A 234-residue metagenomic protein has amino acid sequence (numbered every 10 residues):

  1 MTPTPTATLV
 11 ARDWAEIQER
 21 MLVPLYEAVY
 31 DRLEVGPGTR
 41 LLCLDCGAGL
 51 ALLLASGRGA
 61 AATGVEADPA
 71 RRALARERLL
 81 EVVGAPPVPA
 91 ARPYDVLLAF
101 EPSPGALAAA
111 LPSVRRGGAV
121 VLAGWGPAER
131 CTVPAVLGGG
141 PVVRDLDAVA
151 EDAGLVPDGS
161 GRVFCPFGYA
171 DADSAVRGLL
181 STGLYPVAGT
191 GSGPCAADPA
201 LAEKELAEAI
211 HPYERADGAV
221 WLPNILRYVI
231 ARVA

Functional and structural regions predicted by a protein language model:
M1-R12: N-terminal, positively charged/glycine-rich alpha-helical extensions of SAM-dependent methyltransferases
P3, A48-L50, V149-A234: Conserved Class I S-adenosyl-L-methionine
R20-T39: Conserved alpha-helix/loop element of class I SAM-dependent methyltransferases that forms part of the SAM/SAH-binding
L33-V35, S56, V114-R115: A generic alpha-to-beta junction signature in SAM-dependent methyltransferases
R40-A90: Class I SAM-dependent methyltransferase SAM/SAH-binding core
R92-E101, R227: Short SAM/SAH-binding signature in class I
E101-S113: A short, conserved alpha-helix within the catalytic core of class I
A109, R115-A172, P186: Conserved catalytic/acceptor-binding region of the Class I
